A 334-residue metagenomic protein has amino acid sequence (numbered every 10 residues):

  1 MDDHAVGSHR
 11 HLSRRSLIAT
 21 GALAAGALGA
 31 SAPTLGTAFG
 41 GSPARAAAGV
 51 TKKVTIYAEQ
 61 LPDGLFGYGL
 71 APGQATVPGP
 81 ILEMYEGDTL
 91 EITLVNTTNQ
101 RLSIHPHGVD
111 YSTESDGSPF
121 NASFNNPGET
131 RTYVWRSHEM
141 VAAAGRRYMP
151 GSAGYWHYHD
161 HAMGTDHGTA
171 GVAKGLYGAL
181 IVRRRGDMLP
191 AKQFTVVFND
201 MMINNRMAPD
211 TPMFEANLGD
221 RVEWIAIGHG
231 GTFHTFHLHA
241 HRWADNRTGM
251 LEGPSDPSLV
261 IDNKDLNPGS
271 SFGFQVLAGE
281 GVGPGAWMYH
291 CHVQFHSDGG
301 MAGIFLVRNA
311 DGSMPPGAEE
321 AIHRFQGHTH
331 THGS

Functional and structural regions predicted by a protein language model:
M1-L12, A25: N-terminal secretory signal peptides
L12-A30: N-terminal export leaders
A32-P62, H328-S334: C-terminal segment of N-terminal export signals and the immediately downstream linker at the start of the mature
T51-I181, G231-P268, W287-F305: Histidine- and aromatic-enriched segments that form or immediately flank copper-ligand environments
T132-W135, G273-L277: Exposed aromatic-hydrophobic patches
H157, M163, H167, D187-M188 (+1 more regions): Conserved, well-structured core segments that form or line functional sites
G171-D200, P268, G299-S334: Extracytoplasmic/periplasmic copper-protein system
K192-L218: Acidic-aromatic/histidine active-site loop/patch
